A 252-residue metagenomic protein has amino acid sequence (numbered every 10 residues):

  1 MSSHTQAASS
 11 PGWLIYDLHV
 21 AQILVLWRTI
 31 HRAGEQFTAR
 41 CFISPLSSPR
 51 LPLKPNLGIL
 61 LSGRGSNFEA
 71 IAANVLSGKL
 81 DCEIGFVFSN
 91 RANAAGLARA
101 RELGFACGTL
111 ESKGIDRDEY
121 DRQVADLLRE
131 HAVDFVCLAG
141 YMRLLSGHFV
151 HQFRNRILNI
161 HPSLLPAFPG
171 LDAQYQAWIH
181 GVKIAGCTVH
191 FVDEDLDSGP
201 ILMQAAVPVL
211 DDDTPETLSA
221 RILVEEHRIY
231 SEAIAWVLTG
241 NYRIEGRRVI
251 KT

Functional and structural regions predicted by a protein language model:
M1-H4, F37: Accessible peptide chain termini
S2-S3, S9-W13: Low-acidity, Ser/Thr- and Arg-rich intrinsically disordered low-complexity segments
T5, D17-V20, R32: Short hydrophobic alpha-helical segments enriched in small aliphatic residues
W13-Y16, F37, C41-T252: One-carbon transfer enzymes
R28, Q36-F37: Cationic, low-complexity basic patches in intrinsically disordered or flexible, solvent-exposed regions
